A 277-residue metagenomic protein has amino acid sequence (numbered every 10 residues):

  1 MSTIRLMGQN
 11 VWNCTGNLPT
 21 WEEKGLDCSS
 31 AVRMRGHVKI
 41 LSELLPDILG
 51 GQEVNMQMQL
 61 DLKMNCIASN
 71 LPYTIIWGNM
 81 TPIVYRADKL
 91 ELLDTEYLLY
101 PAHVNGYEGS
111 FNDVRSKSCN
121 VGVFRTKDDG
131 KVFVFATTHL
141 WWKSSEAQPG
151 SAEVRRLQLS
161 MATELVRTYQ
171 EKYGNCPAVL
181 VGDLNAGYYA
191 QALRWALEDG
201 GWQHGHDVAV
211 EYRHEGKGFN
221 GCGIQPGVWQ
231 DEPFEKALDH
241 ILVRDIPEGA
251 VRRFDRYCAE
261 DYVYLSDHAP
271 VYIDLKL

Functional and structural regions predicted by a protein language model:
M1-N65, L277: N-terminal, active-site-proximal structural segment of metallo-dependent hydrolase catalytic domains
L6-G8, I48-Q52, I75-W77, P82-I83 (+6 more regions): Structural recognition of the beta-strand scaffold that forms the well-ordered cores of secreted hydrolase catalytic
Q9-M34, Y100-D113, W141-V154: Acidic/histidine-rich helix-loop elements that form or flank divalent-metal/phosphate-binding sites at the catalytic
N13-T15, M56-L60, W142-S145, N185-L193 (+2 more regions): Active-site environment of divalent metal-dependent phosphoester hydrolases
L26-R35, L60-K63, T74-G78, Y85-A87 (+4 more regions): Preference for well-ordered, secondary-structure-rich cores of eukaryotic proteins
I48-W142, D255: Structured beta-strand-rich core segments of catalytic domains in phosphoester-bond hydrolases
S118-T138, S151-Y189: His/acidic metal-ligating clusters that form di-metal
R167-V179, N185-L277: Metal-dependent phosphoester-hydrolase catalytic domains
